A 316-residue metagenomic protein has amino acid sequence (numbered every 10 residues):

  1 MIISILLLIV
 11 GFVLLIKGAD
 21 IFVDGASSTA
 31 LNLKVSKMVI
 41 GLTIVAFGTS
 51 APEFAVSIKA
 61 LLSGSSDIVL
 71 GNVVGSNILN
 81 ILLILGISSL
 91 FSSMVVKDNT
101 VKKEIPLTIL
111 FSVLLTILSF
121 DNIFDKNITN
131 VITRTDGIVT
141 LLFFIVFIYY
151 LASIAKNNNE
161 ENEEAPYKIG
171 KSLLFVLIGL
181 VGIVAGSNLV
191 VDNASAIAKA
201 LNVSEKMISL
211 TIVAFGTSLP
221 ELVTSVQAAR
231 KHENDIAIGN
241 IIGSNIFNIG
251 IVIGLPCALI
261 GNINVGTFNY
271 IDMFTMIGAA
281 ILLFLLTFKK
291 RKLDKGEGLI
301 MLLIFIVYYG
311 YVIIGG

Functional and structural regions predicted by a protein language model:
M1-G316: Hydrophobic alpha-helical segments, chiefly the membrane-spanning helices and signal/signal-anchor peptides
